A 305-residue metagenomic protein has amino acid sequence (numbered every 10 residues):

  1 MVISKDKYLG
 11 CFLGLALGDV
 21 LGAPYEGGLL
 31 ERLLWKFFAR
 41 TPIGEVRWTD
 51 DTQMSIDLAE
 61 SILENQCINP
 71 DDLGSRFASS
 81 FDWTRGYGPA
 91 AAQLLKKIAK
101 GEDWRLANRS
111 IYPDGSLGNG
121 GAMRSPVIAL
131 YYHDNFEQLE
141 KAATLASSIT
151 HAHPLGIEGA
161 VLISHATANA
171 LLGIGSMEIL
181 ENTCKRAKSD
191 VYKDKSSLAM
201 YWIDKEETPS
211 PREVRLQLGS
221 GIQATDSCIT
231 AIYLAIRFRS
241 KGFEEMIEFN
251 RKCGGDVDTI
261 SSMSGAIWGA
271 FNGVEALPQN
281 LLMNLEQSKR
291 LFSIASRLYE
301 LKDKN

Functional and structural regions predicted by a protein language model:
M1-N305: Structured, active/binding-site neighborhoods that engage oxygen-rich ligands
